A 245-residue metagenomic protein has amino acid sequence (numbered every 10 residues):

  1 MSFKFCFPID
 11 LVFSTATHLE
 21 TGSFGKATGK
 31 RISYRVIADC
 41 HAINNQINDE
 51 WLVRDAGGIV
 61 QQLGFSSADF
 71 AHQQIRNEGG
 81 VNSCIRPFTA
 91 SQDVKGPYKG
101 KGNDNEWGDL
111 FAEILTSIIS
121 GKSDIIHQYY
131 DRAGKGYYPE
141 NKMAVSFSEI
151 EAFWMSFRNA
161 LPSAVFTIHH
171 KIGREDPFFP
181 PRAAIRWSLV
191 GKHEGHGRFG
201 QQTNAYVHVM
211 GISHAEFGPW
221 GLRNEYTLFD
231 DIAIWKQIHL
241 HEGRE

Functional and structural regions predicted by a protein language model:
M1-E245: C-terminal and inter-domain tail/linker signature
